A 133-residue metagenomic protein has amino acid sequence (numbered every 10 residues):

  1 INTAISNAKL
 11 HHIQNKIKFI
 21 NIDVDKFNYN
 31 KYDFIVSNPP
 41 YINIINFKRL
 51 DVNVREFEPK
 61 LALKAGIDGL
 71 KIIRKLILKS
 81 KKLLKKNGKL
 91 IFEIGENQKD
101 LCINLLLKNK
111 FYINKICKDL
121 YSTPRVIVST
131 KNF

Functional and structural regions predicted by a protein language model:
I1-K48: Conserved SAM/SAH cofactor-binding pocket of Class I
I13, E58, L63, L83-K86: Helix-to-beta-strand junctions that scaffold the AdoMet/dcAdoMet cofactor pocket in Class I SAM-dependent enzymes
K18-I20, L61, K115: Structural signal for short hydrophobic segments within the conserved structured cores of catalytic domains across
D23-D25, N30, D119-S122, N132: Short, solvent-exposed coil/turn elements at secondary-structure transition points
P39-Y41, T130-F133: C-terminal beta-strand of the catalytic ATP-binding
Y41-I72: Mobile active-site "lid"/loop adjacent to the S-adenosyl-L-methionine
I67-T130: Conserved Class I SAM-dependent methyltransferase catalytic core
